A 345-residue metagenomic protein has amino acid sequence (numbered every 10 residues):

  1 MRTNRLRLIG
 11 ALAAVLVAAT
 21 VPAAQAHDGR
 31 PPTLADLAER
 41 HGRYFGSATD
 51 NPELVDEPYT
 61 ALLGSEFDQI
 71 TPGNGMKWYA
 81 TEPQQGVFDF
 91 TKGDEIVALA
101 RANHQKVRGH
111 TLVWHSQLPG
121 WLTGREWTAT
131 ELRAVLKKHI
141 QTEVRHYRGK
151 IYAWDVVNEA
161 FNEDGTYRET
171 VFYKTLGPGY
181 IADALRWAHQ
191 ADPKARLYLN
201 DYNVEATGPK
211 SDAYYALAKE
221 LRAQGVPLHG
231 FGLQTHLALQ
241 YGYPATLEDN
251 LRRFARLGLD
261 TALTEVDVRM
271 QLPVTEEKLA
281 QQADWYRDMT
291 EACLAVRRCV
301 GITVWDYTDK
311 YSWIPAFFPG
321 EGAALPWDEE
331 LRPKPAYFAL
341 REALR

Functional and structural regions predicted by a protein language model:
M1-A26: Secretory targeting and sorting signals
H27-G73: Boundary/entry segment of secreted carbohydrate-active catalytic domains
L34, S65-P83, T91-V204: Substrate-binding cleft and catalytic face of glycoside hydrolase catalytic domains, especially the flexible beta-alpha
Y44-D50, D155-V156, I181-S211, A262-E265 (+1 more regions): Aromatic-lined carbohydrate-recognition surfaces of secreted/lumenal glycan-active proteins
A48-T60, W78-T91, F161-T166, V204-A213 (+2 more regions): Acidic-and-aromatic substrate-binding clefts and catalytic sites of carbohydrate-active enzymes
D50-E66, A134-E143, P209-L221, W285-T290: Short, acidic/polar
F67-N74, N158, A191-D201, Y214-Y241 (+1 more regions): Aromatic- and acid-rich polysaccharide-binding/catalytic face of secreted or lumenal carbohydrate-active enzymes
T111, R196-V204, T235-A238, F254-Y286 (+2 more regions): Active-site clefts of carbohydrate-active enzymes
